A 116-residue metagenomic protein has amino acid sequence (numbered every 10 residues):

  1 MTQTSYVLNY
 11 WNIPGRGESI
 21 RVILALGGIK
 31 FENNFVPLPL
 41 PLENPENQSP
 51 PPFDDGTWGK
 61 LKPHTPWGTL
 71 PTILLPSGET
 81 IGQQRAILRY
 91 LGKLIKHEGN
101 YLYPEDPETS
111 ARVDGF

Functional and structural regions predicted by a protein language model:
T2-F116: GST-like domain detector, emphasizing the conserved glutathione-binding G-site in the N-terminal thioredoxin-like
